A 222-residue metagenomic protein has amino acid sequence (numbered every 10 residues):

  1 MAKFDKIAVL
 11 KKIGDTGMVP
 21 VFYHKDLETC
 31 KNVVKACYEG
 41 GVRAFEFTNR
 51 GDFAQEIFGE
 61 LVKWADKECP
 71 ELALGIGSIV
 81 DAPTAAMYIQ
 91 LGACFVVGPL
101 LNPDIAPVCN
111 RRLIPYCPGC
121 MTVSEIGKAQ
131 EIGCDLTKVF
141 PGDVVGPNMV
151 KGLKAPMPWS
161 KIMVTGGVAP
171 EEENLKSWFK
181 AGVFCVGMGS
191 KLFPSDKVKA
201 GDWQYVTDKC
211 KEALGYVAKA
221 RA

Functional and structural regions predicted by a protein language model:
M1-P83, M87-L91, K180, A200-A222: Conserved N-terminal beta1-alpha1 strand-loop-helix module at the mouth
M18-F22, F45-F47, L74-S78, V96-V97 (+4 more regions): Hydrophobic faces of well-ordered beta-strands that scaffold small-molecule active sites in alpha/beta enzyme cores
V33, D81-L91, S124-I132, A169-V186: Catalytic cores of alpha/beta
G41-R43, I89-V96, R111-C117, E131-L136 (+2 more regions): Glycine-enriched alpha-helix->loop->beta-strand junction motifs that scaffold or abut catalytic
R43, F95-I105, V139-G146, G182-W203: Glycine-rich phosphate-binding active-site loops on the catalytic face of alpha/beta enzymes
N49-R50, I79, L100-N102, M121-T122 (+3 more regions): Short, ordered loop/turn segments at secondary-structure junctions
F95, P99-V145: Histidine/lysine/aspartate-rich catalytic loop segments that bind and position anionic ligands
M149-K219: Hydrophobic secondary-structure block in the mid-to-C-terminal portion of proteins
